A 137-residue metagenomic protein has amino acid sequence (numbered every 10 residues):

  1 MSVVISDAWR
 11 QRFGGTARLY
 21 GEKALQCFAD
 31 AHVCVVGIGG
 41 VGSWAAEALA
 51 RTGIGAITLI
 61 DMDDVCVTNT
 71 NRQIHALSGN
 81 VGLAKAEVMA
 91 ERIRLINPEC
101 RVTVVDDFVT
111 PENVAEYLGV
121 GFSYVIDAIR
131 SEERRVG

Functional and structural regions predicted by a protein language model:
M1-C34: N-terminal charged helix/coil linker that caps or initiates catalytic domains
L19-K23, A46, P111-E116: A generic local structural motif
A29-A50, A56-D61: Glycine-rich adenosine-cofactor-binding loop
A56-N97: Glycine-rich phosphate-binding loop and adjoining beta1-alpha1-beta2 segment of Rossmann-like nucleotide-binding folds
G82, A86-S123, D127-E132: A structured beta-alpha segment of the ubiquitous adenosine-cofactor-binding alpha/beta core
E133-G137: Conserved small/polar residues in nucleotide/adenosyl-binding loops
